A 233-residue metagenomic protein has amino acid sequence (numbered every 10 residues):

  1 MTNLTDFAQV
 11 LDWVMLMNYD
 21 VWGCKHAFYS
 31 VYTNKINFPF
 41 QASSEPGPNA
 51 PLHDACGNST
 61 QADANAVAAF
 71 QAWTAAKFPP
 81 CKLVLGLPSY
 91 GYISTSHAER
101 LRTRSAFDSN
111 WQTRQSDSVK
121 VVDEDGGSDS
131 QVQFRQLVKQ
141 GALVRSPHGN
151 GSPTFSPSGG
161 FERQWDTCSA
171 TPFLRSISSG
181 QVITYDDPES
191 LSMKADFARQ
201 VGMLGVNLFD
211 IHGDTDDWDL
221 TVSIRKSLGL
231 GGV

Functional and structural regions predicted by a protein language model:
M1-V132: Substrate-binding surface in catalytic domains of secreted glycosidases
Q9, Q136, V222-K226: Charged/polar, solvent-exposed surface patches and flexible loops
P51, Q136, A142, P172-F173 (+1 more regions): Acidic/proline-rich low-complexity IDRs
T60, S89, S94, D129-S130 (+5 more regions): Polar low-complexity intrinsically disordered regions enriched in Ser/Thr and small residues
Q115-S156: Low-complexity, serine/threonine/proline-enriched polar segments
H148-V233: Extracellular low-complexity, Gly/Ser/Thr-rich intrinsically disordered linkers and protease-sensitive activation/hinge
